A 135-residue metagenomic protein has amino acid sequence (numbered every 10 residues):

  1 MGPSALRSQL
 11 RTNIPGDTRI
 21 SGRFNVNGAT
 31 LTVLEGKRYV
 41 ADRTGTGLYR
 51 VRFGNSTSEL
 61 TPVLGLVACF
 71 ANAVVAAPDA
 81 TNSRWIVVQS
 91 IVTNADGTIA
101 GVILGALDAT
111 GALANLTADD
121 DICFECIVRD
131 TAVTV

Functional and structural regions predicted by a protein language model:
M1-E59, N94-G101, G105-V135: Extracellular receptor-binding modules and their adjoining Ser/Thr/Gly/Asp/Asn-rich linkers
E59-G97: Terminal beta-strand-rich extracellular "head" domains that mediate receptor/glycan or other ligand binding
